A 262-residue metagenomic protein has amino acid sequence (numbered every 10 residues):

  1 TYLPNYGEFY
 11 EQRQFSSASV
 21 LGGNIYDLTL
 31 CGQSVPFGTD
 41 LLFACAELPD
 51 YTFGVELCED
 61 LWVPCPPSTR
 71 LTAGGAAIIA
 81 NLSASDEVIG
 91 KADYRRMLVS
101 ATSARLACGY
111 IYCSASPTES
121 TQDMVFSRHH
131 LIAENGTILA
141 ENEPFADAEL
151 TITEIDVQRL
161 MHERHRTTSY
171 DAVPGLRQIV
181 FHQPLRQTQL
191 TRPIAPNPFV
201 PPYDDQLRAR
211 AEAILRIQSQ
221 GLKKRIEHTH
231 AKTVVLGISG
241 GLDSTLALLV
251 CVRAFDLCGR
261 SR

Functional and structural regions predicted by a protein language model:
T1-G237, A247-G259: Enzyme catalytic cores with a strong preference for nitrogen-chemistry domains
G241: Conserved G/P- and acidic residue-centered "switch" motifs that form tight phosphate/ATP-binding loops in soluble
S244: Catalytic nucleophile loop
